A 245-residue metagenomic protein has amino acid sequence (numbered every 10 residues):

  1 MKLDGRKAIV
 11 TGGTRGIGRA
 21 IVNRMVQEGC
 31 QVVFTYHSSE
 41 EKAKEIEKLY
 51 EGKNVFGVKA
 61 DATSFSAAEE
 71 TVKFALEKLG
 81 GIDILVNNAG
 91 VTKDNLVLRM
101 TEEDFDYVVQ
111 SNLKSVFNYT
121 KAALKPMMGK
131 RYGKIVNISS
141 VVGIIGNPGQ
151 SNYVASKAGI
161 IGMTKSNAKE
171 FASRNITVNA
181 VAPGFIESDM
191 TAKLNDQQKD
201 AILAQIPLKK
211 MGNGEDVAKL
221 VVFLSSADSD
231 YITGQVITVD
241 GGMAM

Functional and structural regions predicted by a protein language model:
K7, T14-G16: Conserved glycine-rich cofactor-binding loop
E28-K44: Conserved glycine-rich Rossmann-like NAD(P)H-binding loop of the short-chain dehydrogenase/reductase
L96-V97, T101-V109, T191, I202: Substrate-binding pocket helix/loop in short-chain dehydrogenase/reductase
T120, S156, T164: Active-site helix of classical SDR
K125, K169-S173, D230: Alpha-helical segment proximal to the catalytic Tyr-Lys
S140: Residue(s) in the substrate-gating loop at a strand-loop-helix junction that position the organic substrate next
P207-V217, D228: A conserved structural motif in NAD(P)-dependent oxidoreductases
